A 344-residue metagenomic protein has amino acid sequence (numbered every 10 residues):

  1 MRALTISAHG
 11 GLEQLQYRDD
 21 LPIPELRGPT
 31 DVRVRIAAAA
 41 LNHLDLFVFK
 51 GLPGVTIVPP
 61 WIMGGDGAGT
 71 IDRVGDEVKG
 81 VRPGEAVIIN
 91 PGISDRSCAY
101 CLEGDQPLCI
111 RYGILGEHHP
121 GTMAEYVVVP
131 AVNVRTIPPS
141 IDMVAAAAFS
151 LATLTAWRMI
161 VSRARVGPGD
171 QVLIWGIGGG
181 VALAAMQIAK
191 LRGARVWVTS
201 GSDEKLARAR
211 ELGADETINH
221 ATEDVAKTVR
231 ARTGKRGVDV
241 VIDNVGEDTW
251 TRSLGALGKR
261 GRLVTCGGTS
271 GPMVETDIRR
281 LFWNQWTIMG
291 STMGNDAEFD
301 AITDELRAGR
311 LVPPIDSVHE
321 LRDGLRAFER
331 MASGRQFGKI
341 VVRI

Functional and structural regions predicted by a protein language model:
M1, K235, R310-P314, L325-I344: C-terminal capping/lid region of NAD(P)-dependent oxidoreductase domains
P22-A40, L52-L102, P138-I141: Glycine-rich beta-strand-centered segment in the early N-terminal region that forms part of a ligand/cofactor-binding
I93-Y126, A131-V132: Cysteine-cluster motifs in flexible loop/terminal segments that predominantly coordinate metals
I141-E223: Mid-domain Rossmann-like dinucleotide-binding core that forms the NAD(H)/NADP(H) cofactor-binding site
R192, S200-D203, V245-S317, R343-I344: Glycine-rich phosphate-binding loop and adjacent beta-alpha segment of Rossmann(oid) nucleotide-cofactor-binding
D224-G234: Short amphipathic alpha-helix with an adjacent loop that forms part of the alpha/beta core around
